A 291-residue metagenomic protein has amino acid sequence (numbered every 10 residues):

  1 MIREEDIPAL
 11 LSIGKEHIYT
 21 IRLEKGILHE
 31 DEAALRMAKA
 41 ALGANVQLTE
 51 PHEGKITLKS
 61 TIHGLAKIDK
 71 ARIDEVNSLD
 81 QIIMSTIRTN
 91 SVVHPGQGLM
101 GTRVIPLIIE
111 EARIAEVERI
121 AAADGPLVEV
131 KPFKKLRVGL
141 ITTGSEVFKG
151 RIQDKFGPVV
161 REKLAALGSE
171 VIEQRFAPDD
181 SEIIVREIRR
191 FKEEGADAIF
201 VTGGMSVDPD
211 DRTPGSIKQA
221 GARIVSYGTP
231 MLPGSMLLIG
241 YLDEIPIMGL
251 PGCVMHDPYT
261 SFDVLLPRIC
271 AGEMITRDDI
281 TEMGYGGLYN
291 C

Functional and structural regions predicted by a protein language model:
M1-E116: Phosphate-interaction motifs
M1-E5, I13, L28-E32, R36 (+9 more regions): Conserved active-site and cofactor/substrate-binding residues in soluble primary-metabolism enzymes
E16-Y19, V46-L48, K55-T57, Q97-M100 (+6 more regions): Structural motif
N45-L48, I87-S91, V104-P106, D124-P132 (+5 more regions): A generic local secondary-structure boundary/capping motif
I62-G64, R103-I108, K135, G144-V147 (+1 more regions): Short acidic/polar capping segments at secondary-structure boundaries
S78-T86, A115-E129, F156-V159: Active-site glycine-rich loop that binds ribose-phosphate moieties when present
D124-D179, I183: Glycine-rich phosphate/diphosphate-binding loop of Rossmann-like nucleotide-binding domains
S145, K155, I172-C291: Short glycine/threonine-rich loop/turn motifs
